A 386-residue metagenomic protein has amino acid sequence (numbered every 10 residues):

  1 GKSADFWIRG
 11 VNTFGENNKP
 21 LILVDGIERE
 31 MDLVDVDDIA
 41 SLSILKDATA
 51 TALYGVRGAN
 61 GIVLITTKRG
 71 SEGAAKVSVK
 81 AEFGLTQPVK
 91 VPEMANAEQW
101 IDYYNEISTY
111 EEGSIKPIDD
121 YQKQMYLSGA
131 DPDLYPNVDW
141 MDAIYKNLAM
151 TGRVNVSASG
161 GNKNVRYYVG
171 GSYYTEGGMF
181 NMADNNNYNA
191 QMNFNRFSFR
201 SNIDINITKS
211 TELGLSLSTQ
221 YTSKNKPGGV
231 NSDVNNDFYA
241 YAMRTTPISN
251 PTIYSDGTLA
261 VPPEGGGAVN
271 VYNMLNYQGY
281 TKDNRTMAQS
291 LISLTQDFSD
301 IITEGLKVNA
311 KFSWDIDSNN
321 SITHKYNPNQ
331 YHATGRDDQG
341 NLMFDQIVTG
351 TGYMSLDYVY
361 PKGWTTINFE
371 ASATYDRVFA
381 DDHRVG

Functional and structural regions predicted by a protein language model:
G1-W7, V11-L21, I27-M31, T49-M287 (+2 more regions): Membrane-proximal, glycine/serine-rich, low-complexity loop/turn segments characteristic of large bacterial
V36: Entry/capping segment at the start of metal-dependent catalytic domains with acidic active-site entry clusters
K46: Residues that line or immediately flank small-molecule/substrate-binding pockets and catalytic motifs
Y174-R196, K226-G228, T286-Q289, I301-G386: Small-side-chain secondary-structure face that scaffolds active or pore-lining regions
